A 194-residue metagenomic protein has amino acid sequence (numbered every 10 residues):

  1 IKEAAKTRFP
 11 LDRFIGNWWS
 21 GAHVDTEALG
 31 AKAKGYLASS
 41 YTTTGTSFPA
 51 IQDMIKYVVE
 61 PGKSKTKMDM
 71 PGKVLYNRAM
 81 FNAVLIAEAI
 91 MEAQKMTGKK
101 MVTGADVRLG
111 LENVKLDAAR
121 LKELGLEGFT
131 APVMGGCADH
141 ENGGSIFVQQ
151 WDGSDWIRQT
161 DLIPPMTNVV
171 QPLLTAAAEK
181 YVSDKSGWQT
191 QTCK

Functional and structural regions predicted by a protein language model:
I1-A4, I90: A conserved amphipathic alpha-helix that caps or lines the catalytic cleft of carbohydrate- and lipid-modifying enzymes
E3-N82: Extracellular/periplasmic periplasmic-binding protein-like sensory domains
R13-G16, G35-T43, L126-M134, I146 (+2 more regions): Generic preference for hydrophobic/aromatic residues in regular secondary structure cores
L29, A50-V58, V107-L111, V170 (+1 more regions): Generic structural signal of hydrophobic/aromatic residues within well-ordered alpha-helices of folded domains
P49, K56, K65-K67, G98 (+3 more regions): Short, flexible coil/linker elements and helix-boundary hinge sites characteristic of intrinsically disordered
K65-Y76, A87-D161: Segments of small-molecule ligand-sensing domains
L109-A119, D152-K194: Conserved C-terminal helix/tail region of periplasmic/extracytoplasmic solute-binding proteins
